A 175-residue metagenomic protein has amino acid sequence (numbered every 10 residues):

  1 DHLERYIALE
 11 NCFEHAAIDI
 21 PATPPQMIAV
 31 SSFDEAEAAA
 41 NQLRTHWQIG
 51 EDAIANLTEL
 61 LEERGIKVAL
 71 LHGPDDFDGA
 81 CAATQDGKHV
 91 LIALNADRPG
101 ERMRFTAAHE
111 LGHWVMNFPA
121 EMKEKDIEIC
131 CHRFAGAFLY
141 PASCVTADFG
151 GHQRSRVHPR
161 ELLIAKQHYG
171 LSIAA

Functional and structural regions predicted by a protein language model:
D1-A175: Short juxta-domain linker segments that transition from a proline/glycine-rich, charged coil into a short amphipathic
